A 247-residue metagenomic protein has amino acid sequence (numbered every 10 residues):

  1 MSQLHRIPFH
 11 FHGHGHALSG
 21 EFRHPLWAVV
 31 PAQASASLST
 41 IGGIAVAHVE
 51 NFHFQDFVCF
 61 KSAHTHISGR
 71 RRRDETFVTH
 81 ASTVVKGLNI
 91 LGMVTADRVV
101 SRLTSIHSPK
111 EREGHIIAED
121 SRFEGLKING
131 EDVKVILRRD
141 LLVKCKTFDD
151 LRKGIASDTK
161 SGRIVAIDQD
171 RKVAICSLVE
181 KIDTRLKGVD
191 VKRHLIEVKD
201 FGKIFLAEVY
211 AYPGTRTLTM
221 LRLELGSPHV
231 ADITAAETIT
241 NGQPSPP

Functional and structural regions predicted by a protein language model:
M1-P247: Extended, solvent-exposed, non-transmembrane regions
